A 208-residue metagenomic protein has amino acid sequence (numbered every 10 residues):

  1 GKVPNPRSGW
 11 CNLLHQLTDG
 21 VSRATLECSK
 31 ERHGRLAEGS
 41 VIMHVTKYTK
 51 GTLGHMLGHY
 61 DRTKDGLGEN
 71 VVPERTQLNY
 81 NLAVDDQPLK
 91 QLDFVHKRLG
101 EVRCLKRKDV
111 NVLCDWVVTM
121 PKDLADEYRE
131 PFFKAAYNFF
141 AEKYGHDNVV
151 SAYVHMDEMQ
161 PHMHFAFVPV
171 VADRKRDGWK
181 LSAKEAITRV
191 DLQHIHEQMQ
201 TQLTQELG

Functional and structural regions predicted by a protein language model:
G1-G208: N-terminal nicking endonuclease/strand-transfer module with a His-rich metal-binding environment and a catalytic Tyr
